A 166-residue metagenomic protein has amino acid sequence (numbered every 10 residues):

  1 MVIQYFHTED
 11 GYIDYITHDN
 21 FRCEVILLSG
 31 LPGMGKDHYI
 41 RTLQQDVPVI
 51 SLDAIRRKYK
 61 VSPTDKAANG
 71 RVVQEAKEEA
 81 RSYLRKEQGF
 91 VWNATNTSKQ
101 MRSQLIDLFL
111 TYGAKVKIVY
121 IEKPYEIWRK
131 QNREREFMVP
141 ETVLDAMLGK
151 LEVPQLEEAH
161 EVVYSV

Functional and structural regions predicted by a protein language model:
M1-S29, M34-Y39, Q44-P48, K123-V166: Conserved GTP-binding G-domain of TRAFAC-class P-loop NTPases and closely related GTPase folds
G33, A54-R56, N96: Short, glycine/acidic-enriched loop or turn micro-motifs at the edges of active sites
D37-F90, I127-R129: Conserved substrate/cofactor phosphate-moiety recognition/catalytic segment in nucleotide-dependent phosphotransferases
I55-R56, K77-E79, I118-Y120, L144-K150: Short, surface-exposed, polar/charged, turn-prone segments marking secondary-structure boundaries
K66, G70-Q74, S103, E126 (+2 more regions): Generic alpha-helical secondary structure signal
A67-Y120: Glycine-rich phosphate-binding loop used to anchor ATP phosphates in small-molecule kinases, encompassing both
